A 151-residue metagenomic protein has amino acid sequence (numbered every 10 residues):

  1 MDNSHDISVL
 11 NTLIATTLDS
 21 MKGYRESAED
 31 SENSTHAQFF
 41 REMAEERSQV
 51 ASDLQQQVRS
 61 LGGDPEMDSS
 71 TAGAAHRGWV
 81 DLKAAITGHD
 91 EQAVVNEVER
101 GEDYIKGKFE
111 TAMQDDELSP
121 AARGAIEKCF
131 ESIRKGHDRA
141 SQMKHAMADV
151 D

Functional and structural regions predicted by a protein language model:
D2-S31, A93-E117: Alpha-helical bundle segments that constitute or directly flank the non-heme di-iron/ferroxidase center
D6-L13, S34-D53, E91-E97, A121-I133: Alpha-helical scaffold segments that form or flank carboxylate-/histidine-based iron centers
L13, S20, S27, V50 (+8 more regions): Amphipathic alpha-helices that form helix-helix packing interfaces
Y24-S31, V58-L61, I86, M113-D116 (+1 more regions): Secondary-structure edge/capping motif, primarily at the C-terminal ends of alpha-helices and the immediately following
T35-G73, A140-K144: Conserved alpha-helical segments that form or flank metal/cofactor-binding pockets of metalloenzymes
Q38, E45, P65-L82, A122-S132 (+1 more regions): Charge-rich, acidic-biased intrinsically disordered regions
Q56-K106: Carboxylate-rich helix-loop segments that flank metal/cofactor sites and access channels in metalloenzymes
V94, V98-D151: Preference for long, well-ordered alpha-helical segments
